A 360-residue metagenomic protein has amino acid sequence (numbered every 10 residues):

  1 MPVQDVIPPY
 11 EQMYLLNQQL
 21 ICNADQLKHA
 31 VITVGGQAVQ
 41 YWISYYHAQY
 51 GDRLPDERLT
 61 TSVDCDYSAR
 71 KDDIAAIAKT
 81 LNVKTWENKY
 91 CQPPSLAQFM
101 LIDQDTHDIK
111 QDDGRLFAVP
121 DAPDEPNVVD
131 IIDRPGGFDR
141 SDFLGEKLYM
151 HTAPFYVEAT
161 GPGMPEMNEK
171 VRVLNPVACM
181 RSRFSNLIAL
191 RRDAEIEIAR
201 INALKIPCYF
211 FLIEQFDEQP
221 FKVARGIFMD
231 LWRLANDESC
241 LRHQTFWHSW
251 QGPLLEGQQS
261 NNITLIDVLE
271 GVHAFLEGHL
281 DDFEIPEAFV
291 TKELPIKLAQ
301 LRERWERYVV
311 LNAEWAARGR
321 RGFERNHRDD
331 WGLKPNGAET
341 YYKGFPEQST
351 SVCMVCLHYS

Functional and structural regions predicted by a protein language model:
M1-S360: Compositionally biased terminal segments of proteins
